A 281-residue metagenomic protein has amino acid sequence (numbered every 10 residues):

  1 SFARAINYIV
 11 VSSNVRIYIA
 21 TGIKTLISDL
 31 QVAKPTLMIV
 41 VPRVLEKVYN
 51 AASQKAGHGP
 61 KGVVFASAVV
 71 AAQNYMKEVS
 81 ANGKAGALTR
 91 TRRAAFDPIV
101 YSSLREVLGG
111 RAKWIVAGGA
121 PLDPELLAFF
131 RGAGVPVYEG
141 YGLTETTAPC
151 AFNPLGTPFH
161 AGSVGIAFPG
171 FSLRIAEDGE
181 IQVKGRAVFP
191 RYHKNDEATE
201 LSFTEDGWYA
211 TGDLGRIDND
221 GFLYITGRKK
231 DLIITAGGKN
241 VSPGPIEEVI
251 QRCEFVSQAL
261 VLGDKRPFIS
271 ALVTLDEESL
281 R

Functional and structural regions predicted by a protein language model:
F2-I17, Q31, T36: Conserved short alpha-helical elements in the N-terminal third of ANL/AMP-binding
I17-A33, S67, V241-I246: ATP-dependent adenylate-forming carboxylate-activation enzymes
T36-I39, V48-F159, S172, S257: Gly/Ser/Thr-rich phosphate-binding loop
G119, G142, G165, D213 (+1 more regions): Active-site glycine-centered loops adjacent to acidic/histidine catalytic or metal-binding residues that shape
I166-T235: Conserved ATP-binding/catalytic segment of the ANL
L214, N219, C253-S279: C-terminal boundary motif of the adenylate-forming
